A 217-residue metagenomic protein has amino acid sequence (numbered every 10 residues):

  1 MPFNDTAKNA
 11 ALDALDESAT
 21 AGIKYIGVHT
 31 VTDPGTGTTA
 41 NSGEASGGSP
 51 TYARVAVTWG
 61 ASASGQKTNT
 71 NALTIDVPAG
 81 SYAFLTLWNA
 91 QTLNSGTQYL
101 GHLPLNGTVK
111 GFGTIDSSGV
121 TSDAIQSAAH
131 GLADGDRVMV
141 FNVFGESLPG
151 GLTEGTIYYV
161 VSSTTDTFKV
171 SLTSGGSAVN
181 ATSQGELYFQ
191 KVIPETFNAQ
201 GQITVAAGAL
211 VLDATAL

Functional and structural regions predicted by a protein language model:
M1-L85, N89-K110, K191-L217: Small cysteine-rich, disulfide-bonded extracellular modules of the LU/uPAR three-finger superfamily and closely related
V109-P194: Small/polar beta-strand repeat architecture
